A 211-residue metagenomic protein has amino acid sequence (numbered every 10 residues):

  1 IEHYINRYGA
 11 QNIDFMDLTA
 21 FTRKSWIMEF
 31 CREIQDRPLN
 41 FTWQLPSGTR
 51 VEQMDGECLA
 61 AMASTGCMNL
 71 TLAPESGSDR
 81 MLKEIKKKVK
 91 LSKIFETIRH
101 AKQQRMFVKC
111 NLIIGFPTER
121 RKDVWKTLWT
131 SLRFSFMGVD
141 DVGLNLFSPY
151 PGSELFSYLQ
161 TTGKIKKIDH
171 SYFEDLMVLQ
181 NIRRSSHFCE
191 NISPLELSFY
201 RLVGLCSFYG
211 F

Functional and structural regions predicted by a protein language model:
I1-K109, I114-F116, D141: Conserved SAM/AdoMet-binding glycine-rich loop
E119: Catalytic palm subdomain of template-directed nucleic-acid polymerases, centered on the conserved carboxylate motif
K122-F211: C-terminal accessory regions of radical SAM enzymes
